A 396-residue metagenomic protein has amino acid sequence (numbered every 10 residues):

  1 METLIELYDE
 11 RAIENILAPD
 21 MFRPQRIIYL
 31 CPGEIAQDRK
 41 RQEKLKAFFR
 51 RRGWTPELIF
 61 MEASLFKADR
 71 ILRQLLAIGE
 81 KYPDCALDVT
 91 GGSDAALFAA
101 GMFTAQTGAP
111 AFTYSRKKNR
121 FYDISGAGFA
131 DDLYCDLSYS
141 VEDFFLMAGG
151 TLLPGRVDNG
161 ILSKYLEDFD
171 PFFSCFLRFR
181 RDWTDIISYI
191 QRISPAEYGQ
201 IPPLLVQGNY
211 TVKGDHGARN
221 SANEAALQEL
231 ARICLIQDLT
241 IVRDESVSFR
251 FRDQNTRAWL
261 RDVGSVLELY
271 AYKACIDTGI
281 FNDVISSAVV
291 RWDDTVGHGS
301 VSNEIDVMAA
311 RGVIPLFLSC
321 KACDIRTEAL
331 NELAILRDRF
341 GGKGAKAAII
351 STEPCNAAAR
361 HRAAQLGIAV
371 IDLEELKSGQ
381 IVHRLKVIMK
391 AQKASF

Functional and structural regions predicted by a protein language model:
M1-C85, F98-Y272, D277-N282, A288-S302 (+6 more regions): Long, low-complexity, Lys/Arg-enriched
I5-D9, V89, S319-K321: Glycine-rich anion-binding loop/nest that anchors nucleotide
A86-S93: Trp/Phe/Arg-rich N-terminal binding region typifying the photolyase-homology
T90, V289, D306-M308, K321 (+1 more regions): Anionic group-transfer/hydrolysis microenvironments
D94, C323-I325, E353-A357: Short Gly/Pro-enriched loop/turn and capping motifs at secondary-structure junctions
C275, V307-A309, P315-D324, L333: Conserved catalytic cores of phosphodiester-cleaving nucleases, focusing on short active-site segments
S319-K321, A347-I350: Short, glycine/charged-rich beta-strand-loop motifs at protein surfaces that mediate ligand recognition and catalysis
A329: Glycine-rich, small/acidic residue-mixed loop/short-helix segments
